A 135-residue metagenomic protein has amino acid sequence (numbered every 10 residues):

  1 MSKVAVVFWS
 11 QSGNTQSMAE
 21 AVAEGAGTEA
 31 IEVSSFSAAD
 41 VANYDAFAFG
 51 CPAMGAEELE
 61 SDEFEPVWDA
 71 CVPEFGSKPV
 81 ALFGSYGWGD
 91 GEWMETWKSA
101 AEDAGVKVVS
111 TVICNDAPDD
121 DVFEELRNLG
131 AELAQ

Functional and structural regions predicted by a protein language model:
K3-V4, S10-F36, N43-Q135: FMN-binding flavodoxin-like domain, especially the glycine-rich phosphate-binding loop
